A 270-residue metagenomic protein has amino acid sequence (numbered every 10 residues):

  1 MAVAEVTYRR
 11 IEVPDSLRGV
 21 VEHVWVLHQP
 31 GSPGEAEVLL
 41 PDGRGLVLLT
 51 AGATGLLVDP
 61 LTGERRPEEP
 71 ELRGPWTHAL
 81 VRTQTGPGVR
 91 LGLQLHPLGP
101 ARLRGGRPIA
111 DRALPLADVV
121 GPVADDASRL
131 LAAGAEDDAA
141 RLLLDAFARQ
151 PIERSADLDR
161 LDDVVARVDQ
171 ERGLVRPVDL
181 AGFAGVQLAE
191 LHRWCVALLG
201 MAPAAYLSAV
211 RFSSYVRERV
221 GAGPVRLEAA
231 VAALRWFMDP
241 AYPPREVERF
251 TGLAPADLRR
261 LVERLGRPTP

Functional and structural regions predicted by a protein language model:
M1-L188, L198-A205, A209, S213-P270: Alpha-helical bundle regulatory/interaction domains
L191: Nucleotide/phosphate-binding loop and acidic/charged catalytic motifs in nucleotide-binding or -utilizing enzymes
